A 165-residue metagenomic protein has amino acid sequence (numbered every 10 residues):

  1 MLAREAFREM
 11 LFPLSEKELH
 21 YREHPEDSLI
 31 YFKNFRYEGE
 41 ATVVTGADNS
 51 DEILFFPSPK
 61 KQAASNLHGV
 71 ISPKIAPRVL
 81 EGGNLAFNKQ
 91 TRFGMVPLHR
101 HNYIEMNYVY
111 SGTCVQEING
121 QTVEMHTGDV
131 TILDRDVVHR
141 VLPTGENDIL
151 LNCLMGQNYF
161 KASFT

Functional and structural regions predicted by a protein language model:
M1-Y110: Generic protein-terminus/edge-of-domain signal
F87, T122, V130-I132, N152: Conserved hydrophobic/aromatic beta-strand scaffold that supports enzyme active sites
Q90-F93, T127-G128, D136, N158: Tight coil/turn sites that cap or link beta-strands
G94-L98, I118-Q121, V138-L142: Catalytic micro-motifs at enzyme active sites that drive phosphoryl/nucleotidyl and oxygen chemistry
H101-I104, T113, V138, D148-L150: Extracellular structured ligand-interaction cores
Y108-T127, D134-V137: A short beta-strand-loop-beta hairpin characteristic of the jelly-roll/cupin
D136-K161: Ligand-binding loop in jelly-roll beta-barrel domains
T165: Aromatic/histidine-rich interaction motifs
